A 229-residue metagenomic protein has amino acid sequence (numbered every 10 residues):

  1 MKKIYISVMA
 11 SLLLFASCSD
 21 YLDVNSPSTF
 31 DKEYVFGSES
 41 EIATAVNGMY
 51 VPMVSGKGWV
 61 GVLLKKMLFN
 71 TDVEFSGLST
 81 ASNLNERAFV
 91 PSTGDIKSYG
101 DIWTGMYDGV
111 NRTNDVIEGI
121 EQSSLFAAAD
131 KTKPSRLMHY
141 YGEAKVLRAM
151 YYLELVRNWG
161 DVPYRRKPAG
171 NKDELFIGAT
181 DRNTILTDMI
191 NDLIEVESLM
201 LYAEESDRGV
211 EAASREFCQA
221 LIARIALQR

Functional and structural regions predicted by a protein language model:
M1-I4: Positively charged n-region of N-terminal signal peptides that target proteins for export
I6-A10: Sec-dependent N-terminal signal peptides
C18-L68, P91, K97: Membrane-proximal, proline-rich intrinsically disordered regions
N25, V156-K167: Short, well-structured active-site flanking segments
A43-N47, V51-S55, S79-W159, L175-F176 (+2 more regions): Conserved, well-structured interaction surfaces
